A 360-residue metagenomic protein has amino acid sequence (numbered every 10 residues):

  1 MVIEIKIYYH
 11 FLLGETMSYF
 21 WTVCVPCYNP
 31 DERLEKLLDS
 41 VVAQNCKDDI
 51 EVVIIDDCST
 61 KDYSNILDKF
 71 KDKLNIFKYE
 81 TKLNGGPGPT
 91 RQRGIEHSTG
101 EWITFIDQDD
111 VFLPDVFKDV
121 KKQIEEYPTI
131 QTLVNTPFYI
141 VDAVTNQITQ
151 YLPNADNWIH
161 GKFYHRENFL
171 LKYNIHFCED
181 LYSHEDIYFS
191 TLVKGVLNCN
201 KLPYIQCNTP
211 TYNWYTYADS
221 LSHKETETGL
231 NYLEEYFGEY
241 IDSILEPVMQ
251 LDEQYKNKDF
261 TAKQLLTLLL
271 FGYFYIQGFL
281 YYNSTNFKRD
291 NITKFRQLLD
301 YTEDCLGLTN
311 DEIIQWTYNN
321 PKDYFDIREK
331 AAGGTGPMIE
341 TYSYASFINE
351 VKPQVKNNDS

Functional and structural regions predicted by a protein language model:
L12-L13, M17, F279-S360: Membrane-interface aromatic/basic loop that binds lipid-linked glycans or pyrophosphate carriers, typified by
P30-A43: Short, well-formed alpha-helical segments that are part of the catalytic scaffolds of diverse glycosyltransferases
D49-C58, K78-L83: Short beta-strand/loop segment that forms part of the nucleotide-sugar
D56-N65, D107: A conserved acidic beta->alpha catalytic loop
K82-S98: Glycine-rich, basic loop-to-helix element that forms the pyrophosphate-binding segment of sugar-nucleotide handling
I103: Short aromatic/hydrophobic "clamp" motif used to bind/position activated sugar donors
L113-L181: Flexible acidic/His/Gly-enriched loops in nucleotide-sugar-dependent glycosyltransferase catalytic domains
Y151-G229: Conserved nucleotide-sugar donor-binding catalytic segment
